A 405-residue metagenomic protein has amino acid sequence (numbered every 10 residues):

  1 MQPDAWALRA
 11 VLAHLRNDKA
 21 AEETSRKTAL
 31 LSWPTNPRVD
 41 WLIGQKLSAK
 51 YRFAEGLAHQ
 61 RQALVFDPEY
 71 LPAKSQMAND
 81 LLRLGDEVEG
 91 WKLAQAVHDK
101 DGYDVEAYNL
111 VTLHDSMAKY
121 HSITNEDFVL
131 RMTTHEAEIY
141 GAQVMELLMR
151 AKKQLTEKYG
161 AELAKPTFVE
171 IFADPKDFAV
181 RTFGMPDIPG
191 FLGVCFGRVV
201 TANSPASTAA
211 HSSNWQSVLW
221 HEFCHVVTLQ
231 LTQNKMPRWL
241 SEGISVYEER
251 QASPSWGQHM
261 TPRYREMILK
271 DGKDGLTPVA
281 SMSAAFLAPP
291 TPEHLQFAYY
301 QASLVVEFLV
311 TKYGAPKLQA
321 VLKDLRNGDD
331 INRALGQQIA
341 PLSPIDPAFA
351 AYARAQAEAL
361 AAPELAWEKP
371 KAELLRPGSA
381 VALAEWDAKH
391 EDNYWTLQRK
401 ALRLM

Functional and structural regions predicted by a protein language model:
Q2-A5, N36, Y70, Y103-V105 (+1 more regions): Residue-level recognition of tetratricopeptide repeat
L8, T24, T28, T35 (+6 more regions): Beta/coil-rich, acidic/histidine-enriched accessory regions frequently appended to metallopeptidases
S25, L31, Y120-R238, E248-G257 (+3 more regions): Juxtacatalytic substrate-recognition/specificity segment
